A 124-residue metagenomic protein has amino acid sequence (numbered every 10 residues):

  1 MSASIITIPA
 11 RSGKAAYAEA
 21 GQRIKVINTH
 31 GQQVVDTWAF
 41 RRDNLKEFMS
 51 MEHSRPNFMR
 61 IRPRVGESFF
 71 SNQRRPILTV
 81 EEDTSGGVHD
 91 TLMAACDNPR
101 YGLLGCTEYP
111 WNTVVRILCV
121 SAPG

Functional and structural regions predicted by a protein language model:
M1-G124: Acidic, Ser/Thr/Pro
